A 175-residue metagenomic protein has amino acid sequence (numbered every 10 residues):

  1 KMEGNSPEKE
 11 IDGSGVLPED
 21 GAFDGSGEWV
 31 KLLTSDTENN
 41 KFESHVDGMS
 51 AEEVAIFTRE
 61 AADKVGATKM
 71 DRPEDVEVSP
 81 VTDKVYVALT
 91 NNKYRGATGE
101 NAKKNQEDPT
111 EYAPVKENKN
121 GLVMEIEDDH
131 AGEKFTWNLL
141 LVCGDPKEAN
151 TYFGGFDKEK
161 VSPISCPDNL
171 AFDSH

Functional and structural regions predicted by a protein language model:
K1-H175: Sequence/structural signature of beta-propeller domains
